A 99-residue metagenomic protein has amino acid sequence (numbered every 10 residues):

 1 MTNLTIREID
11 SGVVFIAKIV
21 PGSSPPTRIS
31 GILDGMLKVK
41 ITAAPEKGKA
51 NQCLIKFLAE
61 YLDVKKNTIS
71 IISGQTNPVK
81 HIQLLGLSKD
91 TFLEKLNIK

Functional and structural regions predicted by a protein language model:
M1-K47, Q52, S70-I71, Q75 (+1 more regions): Contiguous, often N-terminal, cationic amphipathic patches that form binding interfaces
I55: Generic structural marker for isolated residues within well-ordered, non-membrane alpha-helices of soluble domains
K66-T68: Short acidic capping loops at alpha-helix termini that bridge into adjacent secondary structure
